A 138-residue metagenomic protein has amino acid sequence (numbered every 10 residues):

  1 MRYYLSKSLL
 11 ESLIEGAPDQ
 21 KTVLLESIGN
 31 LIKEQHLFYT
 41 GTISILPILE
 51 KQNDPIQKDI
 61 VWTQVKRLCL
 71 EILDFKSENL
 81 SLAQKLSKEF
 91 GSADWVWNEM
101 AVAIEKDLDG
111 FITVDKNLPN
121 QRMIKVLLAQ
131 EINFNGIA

Functional and structural regions predicted by a protein language model:
M1, D107-A138: Acidic, PIN/NYN-like endoribonuclease modules and their adjacent C-terminal/linker elements
M1-Y39, Q52-D59, I137-A138: Short, well-structured N-terminal submotif of metal-dependent ribonuclease cores
L10, I45, L118-P119: A generic structural signal for short hydrophobic patches within well-formed alpha-helices
E34-Q35, R67-L68, E89: Structured helix-beta-strand junction loops
Y39, E71-L73, L127: General small-molecule cofactor/ligand-binding pocket signal
Q64: An acidic/histidine-cluster motif and surrounding catalytic segment that typifies divalent-metal-assisted enzyme active
E71-K116: Active-site neighborhoods of divalent-metal-dependent phosphate/nucleic-acid chemistry enzymes
